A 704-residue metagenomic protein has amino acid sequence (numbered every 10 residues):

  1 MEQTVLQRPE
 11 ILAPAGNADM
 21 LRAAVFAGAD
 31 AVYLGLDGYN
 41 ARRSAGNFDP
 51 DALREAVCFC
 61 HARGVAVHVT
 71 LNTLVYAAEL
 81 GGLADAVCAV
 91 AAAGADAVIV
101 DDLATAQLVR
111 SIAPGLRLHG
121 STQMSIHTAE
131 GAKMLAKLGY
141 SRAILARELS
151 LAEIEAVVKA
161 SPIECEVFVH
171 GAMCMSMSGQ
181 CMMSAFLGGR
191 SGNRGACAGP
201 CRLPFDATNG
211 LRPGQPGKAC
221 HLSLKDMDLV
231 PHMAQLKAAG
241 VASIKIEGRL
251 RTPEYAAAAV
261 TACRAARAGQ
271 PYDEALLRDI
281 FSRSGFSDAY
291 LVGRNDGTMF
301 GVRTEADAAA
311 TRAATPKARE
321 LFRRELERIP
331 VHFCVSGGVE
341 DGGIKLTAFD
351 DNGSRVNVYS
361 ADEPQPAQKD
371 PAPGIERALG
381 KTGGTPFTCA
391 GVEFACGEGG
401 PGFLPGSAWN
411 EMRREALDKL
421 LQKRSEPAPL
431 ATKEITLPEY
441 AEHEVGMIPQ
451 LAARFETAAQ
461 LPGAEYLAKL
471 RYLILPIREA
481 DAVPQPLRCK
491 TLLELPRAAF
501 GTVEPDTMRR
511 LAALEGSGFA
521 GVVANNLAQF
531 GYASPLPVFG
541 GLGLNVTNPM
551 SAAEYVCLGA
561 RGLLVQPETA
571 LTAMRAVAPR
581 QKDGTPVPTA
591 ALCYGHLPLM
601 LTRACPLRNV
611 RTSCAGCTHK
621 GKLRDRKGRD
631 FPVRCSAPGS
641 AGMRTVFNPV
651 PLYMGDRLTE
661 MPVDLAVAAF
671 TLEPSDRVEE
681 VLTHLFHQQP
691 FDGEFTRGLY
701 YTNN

Functional and structural regions predicted by a protein language model:
M1-A27, A31-R42, A56-A91, V100 (+4 more regions): Surface-exposed amphipathic alpha-helical tracts and adjacent flexible/coil segments at the periphery of soluble enzymes
F48-L53: Glycine-rich, highly charged phosphate/nucleotide-binding loops
H127: Active-site PLP-lysine loop of aminotransferase-like
